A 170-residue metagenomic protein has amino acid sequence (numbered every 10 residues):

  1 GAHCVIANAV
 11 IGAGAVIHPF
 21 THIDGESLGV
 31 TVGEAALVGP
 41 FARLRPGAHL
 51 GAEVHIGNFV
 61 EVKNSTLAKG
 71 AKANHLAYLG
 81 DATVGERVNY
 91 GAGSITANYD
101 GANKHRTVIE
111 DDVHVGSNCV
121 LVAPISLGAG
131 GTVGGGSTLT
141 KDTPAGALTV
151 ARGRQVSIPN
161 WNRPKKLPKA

Functional and structural regions predicted by a protein language model:
G1-F20, G39: Terminal amphipathic helices with adjacent charged low-complexity linkers/tails
V16-A170: Glycine-rich hexapeptide-repeat left-handed beta-helix
